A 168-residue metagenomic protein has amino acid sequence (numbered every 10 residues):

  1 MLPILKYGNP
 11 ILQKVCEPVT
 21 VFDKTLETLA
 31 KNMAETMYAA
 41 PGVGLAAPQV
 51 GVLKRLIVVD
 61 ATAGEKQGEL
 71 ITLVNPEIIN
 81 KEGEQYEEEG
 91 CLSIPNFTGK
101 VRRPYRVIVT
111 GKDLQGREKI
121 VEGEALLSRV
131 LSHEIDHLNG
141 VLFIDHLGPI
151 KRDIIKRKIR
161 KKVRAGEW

Functional and structural regions predicted by a protein language model:
M1-W168: Positively charged
